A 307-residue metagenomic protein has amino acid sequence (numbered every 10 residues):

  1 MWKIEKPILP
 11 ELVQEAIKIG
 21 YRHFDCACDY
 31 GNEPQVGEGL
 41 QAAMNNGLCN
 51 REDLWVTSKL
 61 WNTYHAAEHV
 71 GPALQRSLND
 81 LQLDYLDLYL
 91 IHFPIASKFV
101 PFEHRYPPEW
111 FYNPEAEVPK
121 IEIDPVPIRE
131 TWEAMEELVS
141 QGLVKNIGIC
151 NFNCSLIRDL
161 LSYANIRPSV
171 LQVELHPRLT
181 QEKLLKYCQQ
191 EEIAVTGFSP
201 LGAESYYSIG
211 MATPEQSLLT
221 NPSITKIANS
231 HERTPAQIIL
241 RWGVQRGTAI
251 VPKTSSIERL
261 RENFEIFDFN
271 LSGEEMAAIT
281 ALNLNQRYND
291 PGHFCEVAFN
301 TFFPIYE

Functional and structural regions predicted by a protein language model:
M1-L54, A67-P72, D84, L201-E204 (+1 more regions): N-terminal binding-site loop/beta-alpha segment at the start of enzyme catalytic domains that lines or forms
K6, N62, F93-E307: Beta/alpha (TIM)-barrel catalytic core signal, keyed to glycine-rich beta->alpha loops juxtaposed to Asp/Glu that bind
I19, E52, L81-D84, G142 (+2 more regions): Structured loop/turn residues at beta-strand edges in well-structured enzyme cores
R22, D84-D87, K145, S169: Short acidic/polar active-site loop segments enriched in Thr and Asp
D25-C28, D87-L90, G148, Q172: Residues embedded in well-ordered beta-strands within globular domains across many folds
P34-N45, L74-L78, M135, I157 (+1 more regions): Short, well-ordered amphipathic alpha-helices
N50-Y64, L88-P94, E174-L175: A short, structured active-site edge motif that brings together acidic residues
V70-I91, L138-Q141: CE4/NodB-like, metal-dependent polysaccharide N-deacetylase domain that modifies extracellular/periplasmic N-acetylated
